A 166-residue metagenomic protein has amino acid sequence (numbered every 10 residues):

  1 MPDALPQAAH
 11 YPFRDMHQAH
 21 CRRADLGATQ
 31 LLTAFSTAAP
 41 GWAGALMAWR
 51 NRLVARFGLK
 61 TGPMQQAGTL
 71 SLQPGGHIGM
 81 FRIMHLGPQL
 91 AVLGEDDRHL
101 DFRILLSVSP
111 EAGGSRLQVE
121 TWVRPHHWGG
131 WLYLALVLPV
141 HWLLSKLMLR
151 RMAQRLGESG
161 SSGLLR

Functional and structural regions predicted by a protein language model:
M1-P63: Hydrophobic ligand-binding cavity/cleft-lining segments
P12-Q18, L90, R116-Q118: Intrinsic-disorder/low-complexity, polar/charged segments enriched in Ser/Thr/Lys/Arg/Asp/Glu/Gln
A39-G41, A91, R150: Short amphipathic alpha-helical segments with coiled-coil-like heptad repeat character
G44-N51, A55, G130-L138, S145: Short hydrophobic helices that act as membrane-entry/anchoring signals
G58-G68, W142-R151: Low-complexity, charge- and small-residue-enriched intrinsically disordered regions
L70-A112: Hydrophobic-ligand binding "helix-grip"
R98-A135, P139: Beta-strand/loop substructures that line and gate deep hydrophobic ligand-binding cavities in soluble
L132-R166: A conserved amphipathic terminal alpha-helix motif
